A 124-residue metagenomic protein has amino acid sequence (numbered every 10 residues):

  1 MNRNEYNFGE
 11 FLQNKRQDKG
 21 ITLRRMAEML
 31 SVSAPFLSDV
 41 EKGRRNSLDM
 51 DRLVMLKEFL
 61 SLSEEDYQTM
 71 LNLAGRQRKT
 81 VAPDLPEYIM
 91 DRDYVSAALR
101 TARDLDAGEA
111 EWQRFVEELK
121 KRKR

Functional and structural regions predicted by a protein language model:
M1-D18, A110: A short, Lys/Arg-rich alpha-helix, primarily the initiator
R25-A27: Short alpha-helical "recognition helix" segments of helix-turn-helix
S31-S47: Recognition helix of helix-turn-helix/homeodomain-like DNA-binding domains that insert into the DNA major groove
D51-T69: DNA major-groove recognition helix of helix-turn-helix/homeodomain DNA-binding modules
G75-R124: Interfacial/linker helices and their anchor residues that mediate assembly or domain coupling
